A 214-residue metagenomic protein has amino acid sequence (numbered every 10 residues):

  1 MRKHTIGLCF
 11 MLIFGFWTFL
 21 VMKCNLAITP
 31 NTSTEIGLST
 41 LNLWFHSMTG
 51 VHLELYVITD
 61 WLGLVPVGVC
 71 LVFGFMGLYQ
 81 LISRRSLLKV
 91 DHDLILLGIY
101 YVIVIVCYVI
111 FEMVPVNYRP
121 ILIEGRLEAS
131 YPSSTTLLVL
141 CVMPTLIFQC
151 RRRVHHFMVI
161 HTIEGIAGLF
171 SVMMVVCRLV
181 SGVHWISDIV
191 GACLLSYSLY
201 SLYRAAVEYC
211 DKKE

Functional and structural regions predicted by a protein language model:
M1-V69, M113-I123: N-terminal transmembrane-helix/juxtamembrane module of multi-pass inner/ER membrane proteins
H4-G7, M22, I123-E214: Membrane-embedded catalytic cores of phosphoryl/pyrophosphoryl-handling enzymes
L12, G68-V69, L97-V109, C193 (+1 more regions): Alpha-helical transmembrane spans of integral membrane proteins, capturing the lipid-embedded, hydrophobic core of TM
T29-N31, G77-M158, T162-I163: Membrane-interface loops
H52-D60, R85, K89, D93 (+3 more regions): Membrane-helix interfacial "entry" motifs
T59-P66, I95, I99, S134 (+1 more regions): Alpha-helical transmembrane segments of integral membrane proteins, emphasizing hydrophobic/aromatic residues
L62-V69, Y101, I105, I163-F170: Hydrophobic alpha-helical transmembrane segments of polytopic
V67-G77, I105, V109, T145 (+2 more regions): Helical transmembrane-bundle signal
